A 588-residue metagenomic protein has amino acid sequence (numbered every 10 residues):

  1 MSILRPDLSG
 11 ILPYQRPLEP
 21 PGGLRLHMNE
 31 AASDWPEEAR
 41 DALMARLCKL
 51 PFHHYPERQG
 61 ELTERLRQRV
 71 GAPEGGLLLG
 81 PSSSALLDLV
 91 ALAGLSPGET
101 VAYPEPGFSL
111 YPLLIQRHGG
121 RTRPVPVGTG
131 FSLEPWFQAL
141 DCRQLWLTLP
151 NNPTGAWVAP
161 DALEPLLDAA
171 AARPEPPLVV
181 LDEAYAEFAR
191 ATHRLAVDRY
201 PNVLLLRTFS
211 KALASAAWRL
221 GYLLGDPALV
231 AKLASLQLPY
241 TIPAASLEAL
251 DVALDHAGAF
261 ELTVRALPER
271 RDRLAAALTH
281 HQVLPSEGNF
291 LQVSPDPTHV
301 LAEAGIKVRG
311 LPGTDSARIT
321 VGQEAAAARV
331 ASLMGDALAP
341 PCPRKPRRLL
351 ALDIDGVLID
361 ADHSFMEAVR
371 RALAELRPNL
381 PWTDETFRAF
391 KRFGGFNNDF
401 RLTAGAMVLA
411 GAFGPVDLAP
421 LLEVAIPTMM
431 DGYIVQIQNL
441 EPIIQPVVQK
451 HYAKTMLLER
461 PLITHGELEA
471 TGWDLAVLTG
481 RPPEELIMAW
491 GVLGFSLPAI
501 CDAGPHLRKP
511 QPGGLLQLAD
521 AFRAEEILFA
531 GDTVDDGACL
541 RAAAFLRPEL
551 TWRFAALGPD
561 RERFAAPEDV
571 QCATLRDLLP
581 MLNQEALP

Functional and structural regions predicted by a protein language model:
M1-H54, D141: N-terminal "arm"/small-domain region of PLP-dependent enzymes with the aminotransferase-like
P36, R58, N202-A277, H281-L284 (+1 more regions): PLP-dependent aminotransferase class I/II
A39-A42, K345-R388: Active-site neighborhood of HAD-like aspartate-dependent phosphohydrolases
Q59-T63, E74-G98, G221: Conserved beta-loop-alpha segment that forms the PLP phosphate-binding cup at the N-terminus of a helix
R123, G128-E187: Active-site phosphate-binding strand-loop segment of PLP-dependent enzymes
P268, A275-G305, A317-Q323: Conserved PLP-binding catalytic core of the aspartate aminotransferase-like
A476-L528, V534-F545: Substrate-recognition "cap/lid" segment bordering the active-site pocket of phosphatases
F529-A573: Acidic, Mg2+-coordinating phosphoryl-transfer loop and its flanking beta/alpha structural elements, shared across
